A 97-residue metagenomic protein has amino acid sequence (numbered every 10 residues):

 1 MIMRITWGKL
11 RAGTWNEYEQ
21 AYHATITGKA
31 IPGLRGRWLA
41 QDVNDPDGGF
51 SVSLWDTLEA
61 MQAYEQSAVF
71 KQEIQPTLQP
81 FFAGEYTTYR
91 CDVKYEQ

Functional and structural regions predicted by a protein language model:
M1-F50, L54-V69, P76, P80-Q97: Short S/T/G/P-rich N-terminal loop/turn motif that feeds into the first structured element of a domain
